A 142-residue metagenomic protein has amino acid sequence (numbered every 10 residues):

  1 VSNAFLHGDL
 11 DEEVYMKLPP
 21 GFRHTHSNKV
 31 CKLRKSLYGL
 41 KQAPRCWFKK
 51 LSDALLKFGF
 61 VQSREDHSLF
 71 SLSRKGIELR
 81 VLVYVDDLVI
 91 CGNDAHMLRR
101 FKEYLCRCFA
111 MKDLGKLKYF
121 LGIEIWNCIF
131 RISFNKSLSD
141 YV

Functional and structural regions predicted by a protein language model:
V1-V142: Long, low-complexity, charge-biased intrinsically disordered regions
